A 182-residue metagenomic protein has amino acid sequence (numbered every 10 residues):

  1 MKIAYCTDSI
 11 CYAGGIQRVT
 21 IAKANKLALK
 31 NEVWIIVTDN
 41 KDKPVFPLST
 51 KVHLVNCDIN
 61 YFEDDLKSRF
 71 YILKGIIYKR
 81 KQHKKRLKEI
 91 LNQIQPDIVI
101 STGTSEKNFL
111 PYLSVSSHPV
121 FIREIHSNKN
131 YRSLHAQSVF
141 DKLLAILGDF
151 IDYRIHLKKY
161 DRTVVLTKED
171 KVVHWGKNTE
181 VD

Functional and structural regions predicted by a protein language model:
I3, I98-I100, S114-L134, V164: Active-site proximal beta-strand in glycosyltransferases
T7-A13, K26, K30-K74, D170-V173: N-terminal strand-loop element at the rim of the active site of nucleotide-sugar-dependent glycosyltransferases
S9, G103-S105, S127, L166-E169: Helix N-cap/beta->alpha junction signal
I16-V19, T38, S101-G103, D149 (+1 more regions): Replace "coordinates the UDP/GDP/TDP-sugar" with "coordinates nucleotide-activated sugar donors
F62-I72, R123-L147: Acceptor-binding helix/loop patch of EC 2.4 sugar-transfer enzymes, predominantly nucleotide-sugar-dependent
H83, S101-K107, I125: Short His-centered aromatic/hydrophobic patch
K85-E89, K129, K142-R162: Membrane-proximal helix-turn-helix segments that form the acceptor-binding/catalytic region of lipid-linked
F109-L110, F150-V181: A short, active-site helix/loop in glycosyltransferases that binds the activated sugar's phosphate group
